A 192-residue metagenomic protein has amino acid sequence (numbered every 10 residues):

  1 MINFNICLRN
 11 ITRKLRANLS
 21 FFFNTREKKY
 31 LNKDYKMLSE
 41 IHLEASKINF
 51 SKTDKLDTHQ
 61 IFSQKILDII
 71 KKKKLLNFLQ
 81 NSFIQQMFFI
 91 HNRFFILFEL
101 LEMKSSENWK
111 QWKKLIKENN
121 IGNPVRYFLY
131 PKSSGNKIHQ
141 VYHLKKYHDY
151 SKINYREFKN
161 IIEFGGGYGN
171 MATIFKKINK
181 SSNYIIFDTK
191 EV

Functional and structural regions predicted by a protein language model:
M1-D57: Membrane-proximal basic amphipathic "stem/tether" segments
F50-R156: Conserved Class I S-adenosyl-L-methionine-dependent methyltransferase catalytic core
H143, E163, F175: P-loop NTPase catalytic core of nucleic-acid-dependent motor ATPases
E157-G167: Conserved class I S-adenosyl-L-methionine
N160, S182-N183: Residues at the starts of beta-strands that form the adenosine-phosphate
G167-G169, K190-V192: Short, solvent-exposed loop/turn segments at secondary-structure junctions
Y168-K180: Conserved SAM-binding loop of SAM-dependent methyltransferases across substrates and taxa, primarily the Class I
N183-T189: Conserved SAM-binding motif I beta-strand of class I
